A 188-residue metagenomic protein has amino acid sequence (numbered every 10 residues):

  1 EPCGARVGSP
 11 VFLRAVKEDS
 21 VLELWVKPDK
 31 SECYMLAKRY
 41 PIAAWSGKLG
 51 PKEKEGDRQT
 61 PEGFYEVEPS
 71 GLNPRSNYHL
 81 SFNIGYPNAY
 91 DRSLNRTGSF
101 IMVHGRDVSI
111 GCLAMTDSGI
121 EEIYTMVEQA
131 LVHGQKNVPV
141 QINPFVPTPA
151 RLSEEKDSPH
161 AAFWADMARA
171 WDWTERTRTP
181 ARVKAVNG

Functional and structural regions predicted by a protein language model:
E1-F12, L24-K27, A44-E55, E62-P69 (+1 more regions): N-terminal post-signal-peptidase region of extra-cytosolic proteins
R14-V16, H104: Well-ordered beta-strand positions
V16, A43-W45, G85, N143: A structural detector for beta-sheet-dominated domains
E23-L24, E32-C33, G50-K52, R75-S76: Short active-site-adjacent helix-start/loop capping segments
P28-W45: Short Gly/aromatic-enriched secondary-structure transition segments
G56-G188: Exported/periplasmic cell-wall-interacting domains
